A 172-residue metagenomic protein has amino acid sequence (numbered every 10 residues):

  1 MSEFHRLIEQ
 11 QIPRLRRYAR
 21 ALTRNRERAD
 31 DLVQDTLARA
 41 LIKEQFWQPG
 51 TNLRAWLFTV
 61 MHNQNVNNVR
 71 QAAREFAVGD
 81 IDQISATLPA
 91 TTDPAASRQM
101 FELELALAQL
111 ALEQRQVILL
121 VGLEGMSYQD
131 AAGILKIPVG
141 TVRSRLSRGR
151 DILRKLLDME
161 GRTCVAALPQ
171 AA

Functional and structural regions predicted by a protein language model:
M1-R17, E27-D30, L41: A short, charge-rich alpha-helical start-of-domain segment used by transcription regulators
S2-R6, F76, G133-I134, D151-A172: C-terminal edge and immediately downstream basic/flexible tail or linker adjoining helix-turn-helix-like DNA-binding
P13, E44-T59, V139: Short, aromatic/basic-enriched loop-to-helix "N-cap" motif that marks the start of an alpha-helix at regulatory
R26-K43, M126: Conserved RNAP core-binding helix
D35-N52, Q71-A72: Sigma70-family region 2
F46-Q48, T59-D80, A96, R148: Arg/Lys-rich amphipathic alpha helix in sigma70-family domain 2
N67, E75-M100, S127, A166-A171: Internal acidic/polar
V117-V121: A short pre-motif secondary-structure segment
